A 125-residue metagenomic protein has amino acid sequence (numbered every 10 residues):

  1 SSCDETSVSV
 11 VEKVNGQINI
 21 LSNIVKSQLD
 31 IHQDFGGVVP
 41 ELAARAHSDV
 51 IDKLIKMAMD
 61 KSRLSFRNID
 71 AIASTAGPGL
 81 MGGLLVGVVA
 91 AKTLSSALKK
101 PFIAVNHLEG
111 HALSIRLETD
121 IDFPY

Functional and structural regions predicted by a protein language model:
S1-Y125: Short acidic/glycine-rich loops and adjacent helix/strand connectors that line catalytic pockets where negatively
